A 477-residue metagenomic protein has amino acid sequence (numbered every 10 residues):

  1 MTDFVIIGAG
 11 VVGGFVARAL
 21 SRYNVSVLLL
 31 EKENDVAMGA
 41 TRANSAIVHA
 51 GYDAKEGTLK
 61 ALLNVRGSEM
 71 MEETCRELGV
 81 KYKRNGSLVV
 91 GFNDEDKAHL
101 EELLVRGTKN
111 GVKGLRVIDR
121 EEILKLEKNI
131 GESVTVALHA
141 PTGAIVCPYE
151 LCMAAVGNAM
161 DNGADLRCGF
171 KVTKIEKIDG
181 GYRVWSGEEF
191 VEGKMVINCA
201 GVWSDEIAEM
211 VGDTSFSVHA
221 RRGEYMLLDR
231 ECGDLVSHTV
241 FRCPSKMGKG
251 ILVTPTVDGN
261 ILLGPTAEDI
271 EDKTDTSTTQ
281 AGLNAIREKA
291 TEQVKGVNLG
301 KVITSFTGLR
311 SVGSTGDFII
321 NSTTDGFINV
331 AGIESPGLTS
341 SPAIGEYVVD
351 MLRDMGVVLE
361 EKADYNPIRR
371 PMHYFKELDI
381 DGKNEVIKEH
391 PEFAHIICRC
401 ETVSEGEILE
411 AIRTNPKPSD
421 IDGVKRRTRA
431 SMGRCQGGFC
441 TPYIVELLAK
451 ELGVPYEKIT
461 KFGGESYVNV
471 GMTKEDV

Functional and structural regions predicted by a protein language model:
T2-L29: N-terminal Rossmann-like FAD-binding beta1-loop-alpha1 element of flavoenzymes
F15, I175-G264, E268-T279, E288 (+2 more regions): Flavin-dependent oxidoreductases
R22-A43: Glycine-rich FAD pyrophosphate-binding loop
A46-L126, G250-I251: Dinucleotide-binding Rossmann-like beta1-alpha1 core, especially the glycine-rich loop that anchors the ADP
K55-V65, V90-H99, L138-G157, R167 (+3 more regions): Short beta-strand to alpha-helix junction loop
L138-M195: Helical element adjacent to the flavin cofactor pocket in flavoenzyme catalytic cores
A154, G248, V257-D258, D269-I396 (+2 more regions): C-terminal catalytic lobe of FAD-dependent flavoproteins
T274, S404-T414, G438-Y456: Iron-sulfur (Fe-S) cluster-binding segments and ferredoxin-like electron-carrier domains, especially [2Fe-2S]
